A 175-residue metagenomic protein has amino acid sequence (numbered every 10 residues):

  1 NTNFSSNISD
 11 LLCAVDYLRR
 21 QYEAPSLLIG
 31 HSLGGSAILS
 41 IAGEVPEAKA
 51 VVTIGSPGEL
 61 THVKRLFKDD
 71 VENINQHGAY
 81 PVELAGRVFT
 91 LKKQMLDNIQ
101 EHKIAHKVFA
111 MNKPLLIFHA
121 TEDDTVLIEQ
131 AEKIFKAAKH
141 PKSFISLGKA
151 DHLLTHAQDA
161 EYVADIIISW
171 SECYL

Functional and structural regions predicted by a protein language model:
N1-Q21: Alpha/beta-hydrolase active-site loop
Q21-S32: Alpha/beta-hydrolase fold nucleophile elbow
P46-L91: Hydrolase active-site cap/lid region
A110-N112, I117-H119, D123: Short beta-strand/loop motif that positions the catalytic acidic residue of the alpha/beta-hydrolase fold
K113, L127-K136: Short alpha-helix in the alpha/beta-hydrolase fold that links the catalytic acid
E122-V126, L153: Acidic catalytic loop of the alpha/beta-hydrolase fold
A138-L153: Catalytic histidine neighborhood in serine/cysteine hydrolases with alpha/beta-hydrolase-type architecture
A150-Y162: Catalytic histidine-centered segment of alpha/beta-hydrolase-like enzymes
